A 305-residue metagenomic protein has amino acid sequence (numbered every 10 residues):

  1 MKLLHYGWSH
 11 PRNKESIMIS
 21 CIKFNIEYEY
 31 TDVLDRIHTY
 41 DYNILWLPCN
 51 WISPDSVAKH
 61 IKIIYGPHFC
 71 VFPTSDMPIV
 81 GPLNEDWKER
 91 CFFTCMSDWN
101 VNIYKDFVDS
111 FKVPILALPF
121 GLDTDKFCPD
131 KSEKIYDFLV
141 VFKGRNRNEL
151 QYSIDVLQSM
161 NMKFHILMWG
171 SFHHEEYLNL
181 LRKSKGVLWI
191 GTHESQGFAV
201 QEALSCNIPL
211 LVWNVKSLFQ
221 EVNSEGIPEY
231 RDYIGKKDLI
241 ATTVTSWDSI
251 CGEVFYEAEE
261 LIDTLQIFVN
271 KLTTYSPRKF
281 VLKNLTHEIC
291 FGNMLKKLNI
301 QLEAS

Functional and structural regions predicted by a protein language model:
M1-S56, G292-S305: N-terminal pre-catalytic "stem/leader" segment of glycosyltransferase-like enzymes
I44-N50, S56-M77, T94: Active-site proximal beta-strand in glycosyltransferases
R90-K112, R147-E149: A short, active-site helix/loop in glycosyltransferases that binds the activated sugar's phosphate group
I103, F120-Y177: Conserved catalytic-core segment of nucleotide-activated headgroup transferases in glycan assembly
L178, Q201-S205, F219, S224-G226: Short alpha-helical segment that forms part of, or immediately flanks, the ligand-binding pocket in carbohydrate-active
R182-S195, K216: Acidic donor-binding loop of glycosyltransferase active sites
P209-V212, D232-G235: Short hydrophobic beta-strand element within catalytic cores of glycosyltransferases and related nucleotide-activated
S249-L302: A charged, aromatic-enriched C-terminal amphipathic alpha-helix characteristic of glycosyltransferases across folds
